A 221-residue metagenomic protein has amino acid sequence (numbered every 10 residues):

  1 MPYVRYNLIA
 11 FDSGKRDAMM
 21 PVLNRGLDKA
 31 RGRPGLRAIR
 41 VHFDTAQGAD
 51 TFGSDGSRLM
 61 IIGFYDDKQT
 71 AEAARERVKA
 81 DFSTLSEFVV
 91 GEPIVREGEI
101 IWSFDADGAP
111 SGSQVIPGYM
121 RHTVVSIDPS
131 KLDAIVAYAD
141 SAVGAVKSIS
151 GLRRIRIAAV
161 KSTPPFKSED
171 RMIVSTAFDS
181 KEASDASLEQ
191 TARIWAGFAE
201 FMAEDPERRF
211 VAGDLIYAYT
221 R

Functional and structural regions predicted by a protein language model:
M1-S83, E87-R221: Short S/T/G/P-rich N-terminal loop/turn motif that feeds into the first structured element of a domain
